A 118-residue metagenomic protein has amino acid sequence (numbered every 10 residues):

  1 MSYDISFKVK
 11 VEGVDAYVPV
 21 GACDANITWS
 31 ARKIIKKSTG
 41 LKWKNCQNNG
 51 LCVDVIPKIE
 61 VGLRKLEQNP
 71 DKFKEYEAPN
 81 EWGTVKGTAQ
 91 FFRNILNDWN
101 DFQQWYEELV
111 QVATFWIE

Functional and structural regions predicted by a protein language model:
M1-E118: Acidic (Asp/Glu-rich) sequence patches and key acidic residues that form negatively charged surfaces used
